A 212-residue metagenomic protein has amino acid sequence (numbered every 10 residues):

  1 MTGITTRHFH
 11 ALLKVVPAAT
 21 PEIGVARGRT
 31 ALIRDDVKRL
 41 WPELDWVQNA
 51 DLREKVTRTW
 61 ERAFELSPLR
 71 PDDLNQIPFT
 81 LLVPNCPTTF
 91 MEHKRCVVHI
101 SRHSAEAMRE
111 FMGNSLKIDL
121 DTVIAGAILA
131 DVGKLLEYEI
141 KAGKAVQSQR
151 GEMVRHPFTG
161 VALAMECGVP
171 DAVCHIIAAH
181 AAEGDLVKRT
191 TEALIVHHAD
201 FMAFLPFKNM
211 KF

Functional and structural regions predicted by a protein language model:
T5-A145: Acidic/His-rich, divalent-metal-binding segments that scaffold phosphate/diphosphate chemistry
F79-T80, E92, S104, G113-F212: Divalent metal-dependent catalytic cores for phosphoryl transfer on phosphate-bearing substrates
